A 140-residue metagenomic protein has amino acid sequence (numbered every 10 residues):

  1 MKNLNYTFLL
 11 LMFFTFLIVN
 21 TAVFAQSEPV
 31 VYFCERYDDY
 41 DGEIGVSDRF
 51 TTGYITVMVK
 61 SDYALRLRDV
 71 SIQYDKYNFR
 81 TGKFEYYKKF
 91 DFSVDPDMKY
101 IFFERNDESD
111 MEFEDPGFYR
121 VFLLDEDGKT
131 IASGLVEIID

Functional and structural regions predicted by a protein language model:
M1-L10: Bacterial N-terminal signal peptides that target proteins for export
K2-N3, L17, F122: Intrinsic disorder/low-complexity signature
L9-V19: Bacterial N-terminal signal peptides
N20-A25: Sec/Tat signal peptide C-region and signal peptidase I cleavage site
Q26-P116, F122-E126, T130-S133: Contiguous segments within soluble domain cores/interaction surfaces
I138-D140: Interdomain boundary/hinge segments at the C-termini of tandem beta-sandwich modules
